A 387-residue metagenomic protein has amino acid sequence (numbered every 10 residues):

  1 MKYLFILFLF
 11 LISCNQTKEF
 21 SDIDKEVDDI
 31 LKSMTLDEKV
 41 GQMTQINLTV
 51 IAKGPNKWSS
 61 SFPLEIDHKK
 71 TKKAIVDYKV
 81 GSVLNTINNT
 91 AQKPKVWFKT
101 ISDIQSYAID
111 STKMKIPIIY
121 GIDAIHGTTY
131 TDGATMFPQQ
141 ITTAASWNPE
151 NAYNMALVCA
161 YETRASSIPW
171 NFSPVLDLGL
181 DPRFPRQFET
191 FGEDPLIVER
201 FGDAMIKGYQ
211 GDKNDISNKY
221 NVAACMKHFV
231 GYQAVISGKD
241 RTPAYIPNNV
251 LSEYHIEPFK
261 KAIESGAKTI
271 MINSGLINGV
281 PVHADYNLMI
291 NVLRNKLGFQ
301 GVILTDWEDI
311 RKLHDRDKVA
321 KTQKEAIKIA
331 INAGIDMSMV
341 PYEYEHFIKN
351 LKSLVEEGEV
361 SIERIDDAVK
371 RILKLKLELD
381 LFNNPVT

Functional and structural regions predicted by a protein language model:
Y3-I12: Sec-dependent N-terminal signal peptides
C14-T387: Glycoside hydrolase catalytic-domain context in secreted enzymes
